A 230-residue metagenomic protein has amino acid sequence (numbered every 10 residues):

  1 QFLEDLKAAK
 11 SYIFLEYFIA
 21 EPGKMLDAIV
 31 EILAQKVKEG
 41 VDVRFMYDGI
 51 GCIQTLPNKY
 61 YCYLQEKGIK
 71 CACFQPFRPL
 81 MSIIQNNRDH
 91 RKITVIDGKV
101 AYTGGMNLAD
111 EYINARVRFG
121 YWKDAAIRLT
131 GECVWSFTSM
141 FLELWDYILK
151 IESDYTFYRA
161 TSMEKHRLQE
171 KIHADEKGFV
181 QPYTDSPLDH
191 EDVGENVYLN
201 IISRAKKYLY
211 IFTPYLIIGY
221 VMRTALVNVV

Functional and structural regions predicted by a protein language model:
Q1-V230: Charged, low-complexity intrinsically disordered terminal segments
